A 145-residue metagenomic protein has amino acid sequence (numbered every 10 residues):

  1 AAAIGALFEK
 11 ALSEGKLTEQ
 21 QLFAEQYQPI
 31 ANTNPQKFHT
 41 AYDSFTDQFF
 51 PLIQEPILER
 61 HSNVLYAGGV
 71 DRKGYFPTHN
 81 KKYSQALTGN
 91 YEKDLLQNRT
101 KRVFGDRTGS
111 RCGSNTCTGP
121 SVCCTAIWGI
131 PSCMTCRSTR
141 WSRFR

Functional and structural regions predicted by a protein language model:
A1-R145: N-terminal membrane-sensor/transducer module of prokaryotic signaling receptors
